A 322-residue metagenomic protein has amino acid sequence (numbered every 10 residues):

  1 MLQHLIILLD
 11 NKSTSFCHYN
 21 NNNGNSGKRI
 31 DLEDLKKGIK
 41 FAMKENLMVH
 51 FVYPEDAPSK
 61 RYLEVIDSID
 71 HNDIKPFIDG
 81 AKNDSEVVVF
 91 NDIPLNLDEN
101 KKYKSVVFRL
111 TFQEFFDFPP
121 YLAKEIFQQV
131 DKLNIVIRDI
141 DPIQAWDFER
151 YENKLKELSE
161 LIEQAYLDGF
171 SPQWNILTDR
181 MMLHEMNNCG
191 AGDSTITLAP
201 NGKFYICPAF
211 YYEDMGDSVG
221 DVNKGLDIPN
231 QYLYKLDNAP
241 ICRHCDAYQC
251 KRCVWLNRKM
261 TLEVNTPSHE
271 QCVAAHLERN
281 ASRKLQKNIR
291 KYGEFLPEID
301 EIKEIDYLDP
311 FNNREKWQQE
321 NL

Functional and structural regions predicted by a protein language model:
M1-K37, F41-E45: Canonical Radical SAM [4Fe-4S] cluster-binding loop centered on the CxxxCxxC motif and its immediate flanking residues
L9, Y53, L110: Short beta-strand/turn micro-motifs composed of small residues that flank or help shape donor/cofactor-binding pockets
K12, L35, K40-E99: Conserved SAM/AdoMet-binding glycine-rich loop
S13, N188-C189, C207, C242-C245 (+1 more regions): Functionally engaged cysteine thiol sites
N23-I30, L47, E86-P200, Y205 (+1 more regions): Radical SAM enzyme [4Fe-4S]-AdoMet core and its adjacent flexible, acidic and glycine-rich loops/tails across
K60-E64, P119-P120, C207-A209, V254-W255: A short acidic (Asp/Glu
Y211-L322: Flexible mid-to-C-terminal extensions adjoining Fe-S/redox cofactors in radical SAM and related proteins
